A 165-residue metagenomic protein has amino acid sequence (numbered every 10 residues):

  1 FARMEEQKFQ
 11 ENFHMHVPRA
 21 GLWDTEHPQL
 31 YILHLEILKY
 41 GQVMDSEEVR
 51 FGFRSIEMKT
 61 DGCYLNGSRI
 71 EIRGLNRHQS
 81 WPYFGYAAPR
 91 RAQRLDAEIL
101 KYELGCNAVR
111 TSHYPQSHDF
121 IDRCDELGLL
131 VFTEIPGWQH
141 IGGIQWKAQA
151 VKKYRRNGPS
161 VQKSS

Functional and structural regions predicted by a protein language model:
F1-V131, A148, K152-N157: Secreted/periplasmic carbohydrate-active enzymes, especially glycoside hydrolases
W138-G142: Short gly/pro/ser/thr-enriched loop/turn and capping motifs at secondary-structure boundaries
Y154, V161-S165: Residue patterns forming the tRNA-binding/recognition surfaces of aminoacyl-tRNA synthetases and related DALR
